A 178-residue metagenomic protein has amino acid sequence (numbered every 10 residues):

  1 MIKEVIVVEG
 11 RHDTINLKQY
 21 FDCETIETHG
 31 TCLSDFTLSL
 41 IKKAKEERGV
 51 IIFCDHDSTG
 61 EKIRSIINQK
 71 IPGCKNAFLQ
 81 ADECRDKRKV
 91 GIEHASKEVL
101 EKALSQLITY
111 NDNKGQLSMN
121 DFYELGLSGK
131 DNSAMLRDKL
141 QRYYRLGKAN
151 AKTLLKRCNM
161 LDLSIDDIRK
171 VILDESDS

Functional and structural regions predicted by a protein language model:
M1-V5, R48-I51: Short active-site oxyanion
E4-N16, Y20, H29-S34: N-terminal, positively charged regions that mediate nucleic acid binding
Q19-C23, T31-S178: TOPRIM fold recognition
